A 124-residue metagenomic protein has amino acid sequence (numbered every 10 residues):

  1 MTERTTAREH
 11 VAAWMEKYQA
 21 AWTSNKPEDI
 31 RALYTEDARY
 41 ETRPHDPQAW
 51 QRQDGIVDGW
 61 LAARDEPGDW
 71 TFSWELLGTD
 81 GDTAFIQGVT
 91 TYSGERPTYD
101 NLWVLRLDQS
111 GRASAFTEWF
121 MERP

Functional and structural regions predicted by a protein language model:
M1-E36, P124: Short, low-complexity N-terminal intrinsically disordered segments enriched in polar/charged residues
R8, P27-G81: A solvent-exposed, acidic/Ser-Thr-rich amphipathic alpha-helical stretch
Y34, T90-Y92, F120: Short beta-strand segments enriched in hydrophobic/aromatic residues within well-folded beta-rich domains
A38, A84, R112-A113: Hydrophobic residues embedded in beta-strands of well-ordered beta-sheets
D65, Y92-T98: Short, cysteine-centered beta-strand-loop-beta hairpins and adjacent loop/turn segments enriched in charged/polar
T79-T90: A short hydrophobic beta-strand element
D100-P124: Short beta-strand edge/turn micro-motifs at domain boundaries
